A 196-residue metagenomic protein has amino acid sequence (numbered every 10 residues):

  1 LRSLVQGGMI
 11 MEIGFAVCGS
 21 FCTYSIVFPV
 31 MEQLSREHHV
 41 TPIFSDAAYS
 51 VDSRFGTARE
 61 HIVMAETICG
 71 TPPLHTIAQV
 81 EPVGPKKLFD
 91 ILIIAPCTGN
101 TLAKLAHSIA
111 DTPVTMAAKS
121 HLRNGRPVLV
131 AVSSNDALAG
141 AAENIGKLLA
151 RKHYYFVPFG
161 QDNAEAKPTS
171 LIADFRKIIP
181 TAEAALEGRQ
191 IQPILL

Functional and structural regions predicted by a protein language model:
G7-V128, S133-L196: A cross-family phosphate/adenosyl-ligand binding-site feature
